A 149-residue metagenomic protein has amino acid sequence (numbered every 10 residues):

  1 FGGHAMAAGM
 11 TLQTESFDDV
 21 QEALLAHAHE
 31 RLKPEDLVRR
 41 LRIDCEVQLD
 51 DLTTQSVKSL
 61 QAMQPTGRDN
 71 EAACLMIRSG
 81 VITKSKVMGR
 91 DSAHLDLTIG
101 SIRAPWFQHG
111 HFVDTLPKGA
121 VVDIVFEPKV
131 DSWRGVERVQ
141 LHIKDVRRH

Functional and structural regions predicted by a protein language model:
F1-H149: Acidic, two-metal ion nucleic-acid-processing modules in DNA metabolism proteins
